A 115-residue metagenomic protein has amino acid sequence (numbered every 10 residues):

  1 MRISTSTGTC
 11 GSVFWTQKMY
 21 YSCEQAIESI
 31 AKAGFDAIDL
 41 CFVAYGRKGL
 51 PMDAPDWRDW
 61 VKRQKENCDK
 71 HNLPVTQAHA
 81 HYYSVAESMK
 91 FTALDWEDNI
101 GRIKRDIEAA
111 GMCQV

Functional and structural regions predicted by a protein language model:
M1-V115: N-terminal pre-domain/capping segments
